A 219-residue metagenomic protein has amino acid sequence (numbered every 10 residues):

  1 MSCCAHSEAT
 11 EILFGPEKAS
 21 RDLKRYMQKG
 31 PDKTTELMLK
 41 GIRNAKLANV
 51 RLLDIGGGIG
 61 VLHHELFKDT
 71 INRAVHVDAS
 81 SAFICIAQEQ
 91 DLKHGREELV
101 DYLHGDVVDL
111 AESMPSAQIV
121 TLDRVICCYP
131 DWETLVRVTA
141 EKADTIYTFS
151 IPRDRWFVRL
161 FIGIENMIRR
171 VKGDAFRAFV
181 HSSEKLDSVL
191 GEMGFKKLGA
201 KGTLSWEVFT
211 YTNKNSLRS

Functional and structural regions predicted by a protein language model:
M1-A45: Conserved class I S-adenosyl-L-methionine
N49-G58: Conserved class I S-adenosyl-L-methionine
I59-H104: Class I SAM-dependent methyltransferase SAM/SAH-binding core
D109-M114: Short conserved loop adjoining the S-adenosyl-L-methionine
I119-D131: A short SAM/SAH-binding and catalytic strip from SAM-dependent methyltransferases
Y129-T139: A short, conserved alpha-helix within the catalytic core of class I
D144-R153: Conserved beta-strand signature within the Rossmann-like core of class I S-adenosyl-L-methionine
F176-G194: Short alpha-helix
